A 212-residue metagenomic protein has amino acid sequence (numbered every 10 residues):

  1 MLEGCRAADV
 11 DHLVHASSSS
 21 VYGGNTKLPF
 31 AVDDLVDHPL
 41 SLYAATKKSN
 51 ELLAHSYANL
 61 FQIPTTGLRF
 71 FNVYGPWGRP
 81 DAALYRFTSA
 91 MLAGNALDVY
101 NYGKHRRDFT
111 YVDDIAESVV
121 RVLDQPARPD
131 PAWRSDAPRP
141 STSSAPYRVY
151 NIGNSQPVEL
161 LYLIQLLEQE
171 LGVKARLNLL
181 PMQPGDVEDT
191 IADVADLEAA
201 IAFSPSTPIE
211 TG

Functional and structural regions predicted by a protein language model:
M1-V73, L123: N-terminal Rossmann-like NAD(P)+-binding domain of SDR-like oxidoreductases, especially those catalyzing
V14-S17, G67-G75, N101, V149-N154 (+1 more regions): Short beta-strand segments
V21, G78-R79, L97: Activation segment of protein kinase catalytic domains
V21-Y22, V73-G75, H105, I115: Conserved sequence/active-site signature of Rossmann-fold short-chain dehydrogenase/reductase
L40-E51, G78-Y85, D108-F109, P157: Short-chain dehydrogenase/reductase
M91-G212: C-terminal substrate-binding subdomain of Rossmann-fold SDR/epimerase-dehydratase oxidoreductases
